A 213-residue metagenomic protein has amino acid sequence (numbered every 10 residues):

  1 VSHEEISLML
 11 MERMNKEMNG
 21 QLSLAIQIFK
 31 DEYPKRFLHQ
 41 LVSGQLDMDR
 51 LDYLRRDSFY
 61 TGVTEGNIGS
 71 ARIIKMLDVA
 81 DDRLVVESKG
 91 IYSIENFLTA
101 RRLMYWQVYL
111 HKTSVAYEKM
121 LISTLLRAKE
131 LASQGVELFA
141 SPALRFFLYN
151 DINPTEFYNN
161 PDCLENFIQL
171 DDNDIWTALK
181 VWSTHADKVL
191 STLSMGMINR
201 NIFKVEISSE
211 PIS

Functional and structural regions predicted by a protein language model:
S2-S213: Histidine-centered, transition-metal-coordinating active-site segments
